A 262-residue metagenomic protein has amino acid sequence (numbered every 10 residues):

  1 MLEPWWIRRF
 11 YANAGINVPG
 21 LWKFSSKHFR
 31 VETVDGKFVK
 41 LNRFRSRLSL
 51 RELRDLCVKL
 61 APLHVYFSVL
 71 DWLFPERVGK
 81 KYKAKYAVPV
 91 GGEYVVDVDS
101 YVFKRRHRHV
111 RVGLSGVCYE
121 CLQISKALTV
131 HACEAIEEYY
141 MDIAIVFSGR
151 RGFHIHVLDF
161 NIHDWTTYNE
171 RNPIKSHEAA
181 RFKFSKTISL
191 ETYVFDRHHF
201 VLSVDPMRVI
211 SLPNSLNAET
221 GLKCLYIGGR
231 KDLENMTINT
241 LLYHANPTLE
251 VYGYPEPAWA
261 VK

Functional and structural regions predicted by a protein language model:
M1-I7, N13-L21: Short Lys/Arg-enriched alpha/beta "domain-start" segment
M1-R8, F38-D55, Y86, K104-E137 (+2 more regions): Helical (often loop-to-helix) elements that flank the catalytic cores of nucleotide-handling enzymes
I16-L114, F195, F200-L202, W259-K262: SsDNA-processing nucleotidyl-transfer enzymes
L60-V65, E134-D142: Short secondary-structure junctions
G91-D97, E137, D142-E170, V209-P213: Histidine-centered divalent-metal-coordination microenvironment in nucleic-acid enzymes
T129, S148, L202-D205: Active-site-proximal structural scaffolding
E191-F195, P206, N214: A cross-taxonomic marker for long C-terminal extensions/tails that follow the last structured domain
R230-K262: C-terminal accessory extensions appended to soluble enzyme cores
